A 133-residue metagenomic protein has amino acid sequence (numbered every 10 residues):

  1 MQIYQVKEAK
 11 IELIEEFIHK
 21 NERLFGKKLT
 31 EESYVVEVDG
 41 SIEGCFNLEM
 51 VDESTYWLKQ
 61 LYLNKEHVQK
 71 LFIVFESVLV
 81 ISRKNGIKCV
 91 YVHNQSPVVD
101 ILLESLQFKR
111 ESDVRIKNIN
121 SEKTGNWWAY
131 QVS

Functional and structural regions predicted by a protein language model:
M1-F25, T124-S133: Short amphipathic alpha-helix that is part of the acyltransferase structural core
L24-S33: A short, aromatic/hydrophobic, helix- or strand-capping loop or linear motif that either lines the entrance/gate
V35, S41-M50, S54-W57: Conserved beta-strand in the GNAT
S54-H67: Glycine-rich phosphate-binding "P-loop"
H67-S82: Conserved acetyl-CoA-binding loop-helix of GNAT-fold acetyltransferases
S82-Q95: Conserved GNAT acetyl-CoA-binding A-motif
H93, K109-N126: Conserved catalytic-core motifs of GNAT/GCN5-like acyltransferases
L102-S105: Conserved active-site tyrosine of GNAT-family acetyltransferases
